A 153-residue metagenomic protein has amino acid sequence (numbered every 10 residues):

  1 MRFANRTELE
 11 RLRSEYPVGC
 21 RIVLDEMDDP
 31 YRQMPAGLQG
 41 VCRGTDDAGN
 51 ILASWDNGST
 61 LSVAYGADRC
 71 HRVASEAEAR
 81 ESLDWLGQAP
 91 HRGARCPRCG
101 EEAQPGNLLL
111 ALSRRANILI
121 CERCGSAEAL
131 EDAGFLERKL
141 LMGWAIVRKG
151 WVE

Functional and structural regions predicted by a protein language model:
R2-R11, P17-E76: Basic/aromatic-rich interaction segments and small domains that mediate binding to polyanionic partners
P17, L83-G87, H91, R98 (+1 more regions): N-terminal acidic leader/helix
A36, P90, R115: Exposed loop/turn and edge beta-strand positions of beta-sandwich/beta-sheet ligand-binding modules
S75-R92, L130-E153: Short, intrinsically disordered terminal segments enriched in charged and Pro/Gly residues
G93-A94, I118: Residues immediately within or flanking Cys/His clusters that coordinate Zn2+ in small zinc-binding modules
C96-C99, C121-C124: Short cysteine-rich clusters marking metal-coordination/redox-active sites
P105-G106, A127-E131: Short, non-ligating residues that shape and space the ligands of small metal-coordination modules and catalytic
N107-I118: Short linker/helix segments within small regulatory modules
